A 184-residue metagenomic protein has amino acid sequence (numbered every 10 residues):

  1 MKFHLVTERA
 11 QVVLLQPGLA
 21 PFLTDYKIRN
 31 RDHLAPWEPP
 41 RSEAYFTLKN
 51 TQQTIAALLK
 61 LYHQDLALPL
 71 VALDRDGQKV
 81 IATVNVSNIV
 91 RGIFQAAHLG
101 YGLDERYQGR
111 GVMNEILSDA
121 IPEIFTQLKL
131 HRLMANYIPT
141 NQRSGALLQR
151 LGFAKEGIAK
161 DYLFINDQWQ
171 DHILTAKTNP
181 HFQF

Functional and structural regions predicted by a protein language model:
M1-F22, Y26-P36, P69-F184: Acyl-donor (CoA/ACP) binding surface of acyl/acetyltransferases
L15, Y26, E43-N50, Q64: Generic, well-ordered alpha-helical segments
A35-A56: Conserved GNAT-fold acetyl-CoA-binding loop/helix
E43-A44, A56-V71: A short helix-loop-beta-strand connector motif used in the catalytic cores of GNAT acetyltransferases and, in some
